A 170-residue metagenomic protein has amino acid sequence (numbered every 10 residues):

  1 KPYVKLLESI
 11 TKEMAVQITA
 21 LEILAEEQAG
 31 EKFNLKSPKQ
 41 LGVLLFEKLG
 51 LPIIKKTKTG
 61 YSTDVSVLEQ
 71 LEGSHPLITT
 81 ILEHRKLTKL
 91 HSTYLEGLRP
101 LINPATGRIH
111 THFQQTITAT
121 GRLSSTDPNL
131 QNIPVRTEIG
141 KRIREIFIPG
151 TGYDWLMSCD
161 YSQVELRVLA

Functional and structural regions predicted by a protein language model:
K1-E138, I148-W155, S162-E165: Conserved "right-hand" nucleotidyltransferase catalytic core of DNA-directed polymerases
